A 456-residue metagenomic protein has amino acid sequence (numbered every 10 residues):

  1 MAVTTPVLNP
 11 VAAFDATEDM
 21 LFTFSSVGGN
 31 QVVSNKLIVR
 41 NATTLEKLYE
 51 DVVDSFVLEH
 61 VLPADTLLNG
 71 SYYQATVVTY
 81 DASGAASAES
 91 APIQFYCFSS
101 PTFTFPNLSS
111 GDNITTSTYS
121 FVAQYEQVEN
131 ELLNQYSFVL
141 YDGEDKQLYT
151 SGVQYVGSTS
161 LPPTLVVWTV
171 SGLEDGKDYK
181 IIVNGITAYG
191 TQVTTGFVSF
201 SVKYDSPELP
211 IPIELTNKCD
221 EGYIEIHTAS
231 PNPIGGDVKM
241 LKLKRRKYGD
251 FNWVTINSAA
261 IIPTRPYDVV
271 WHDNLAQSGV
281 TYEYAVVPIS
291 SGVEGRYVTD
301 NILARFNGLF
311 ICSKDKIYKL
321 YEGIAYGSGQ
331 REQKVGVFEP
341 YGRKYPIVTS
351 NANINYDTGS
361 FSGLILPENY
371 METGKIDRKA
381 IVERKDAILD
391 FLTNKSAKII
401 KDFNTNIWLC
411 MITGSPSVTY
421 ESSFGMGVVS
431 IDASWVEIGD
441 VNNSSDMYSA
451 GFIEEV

Functional and structural regions predicted by a protein language model:
M1-N30, S90-N130, D175, T194-G236 (+1 more regions): Pro/Thr/Ser/Gly-rich low-complexity, intrinsically disordered linker/stalk tracts
T17-D19, V27-T43, T118, Q124-Y149 (+1 more regions): Solvent-exposed loop/turn segments flanking beta-strands in beta-repeat/beta-sandwich domains
F24, L37, T76-V77, A123-Y125 (+7 more regions): An aromatic-rich alpha-helical recognition segment common to small helix-rich domains
K47-V57, L148-S160, V254-T264: Solvent-exposed serine/threonine-rich low-complexity stretches and specific carbohydrate-binding patches
F56-G70, L161-G176, P266-V280: Signal that preferentially marks extracellular ectodomain short beta-strand elements of beta-sandwich modules
L67-S83, L173-Y189, D273-G292: Beta-strand-rich modules
A259-S278, E283, P288-K319: Short, compositionally biased serine/threonine- and acidic-rich segments at solvent-exposed termini, linkers, or domain
Y297-V456: Extracellular/virion structural assembly segments
